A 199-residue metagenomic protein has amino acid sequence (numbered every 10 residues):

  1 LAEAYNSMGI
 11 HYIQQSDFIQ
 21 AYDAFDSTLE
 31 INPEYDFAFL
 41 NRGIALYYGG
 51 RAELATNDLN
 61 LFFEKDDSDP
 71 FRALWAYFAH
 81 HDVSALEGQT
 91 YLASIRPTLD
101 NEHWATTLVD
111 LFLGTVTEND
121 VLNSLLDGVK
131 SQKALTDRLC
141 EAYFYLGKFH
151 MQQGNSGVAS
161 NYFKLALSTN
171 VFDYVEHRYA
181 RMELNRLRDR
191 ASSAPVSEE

Functional and structural regions predicted by a protein language model:
Q14-Q15, Y48-G49, D82, Q152 (+2 more regions): Register position in tetratricopeptide repeats
Q14-S27, G49-D58, V158: Structural signature of tandem alpha-helical TPR/SEL1-like repeats, specifically the intra-repeat loop/turn
S27-T28, L61-F62, Q132, A166: Canonical positions in the second alpha-helix
A55-F62, E87-N101, D120-K130, A194-E199: Alpha-helical repeat scaffolds
